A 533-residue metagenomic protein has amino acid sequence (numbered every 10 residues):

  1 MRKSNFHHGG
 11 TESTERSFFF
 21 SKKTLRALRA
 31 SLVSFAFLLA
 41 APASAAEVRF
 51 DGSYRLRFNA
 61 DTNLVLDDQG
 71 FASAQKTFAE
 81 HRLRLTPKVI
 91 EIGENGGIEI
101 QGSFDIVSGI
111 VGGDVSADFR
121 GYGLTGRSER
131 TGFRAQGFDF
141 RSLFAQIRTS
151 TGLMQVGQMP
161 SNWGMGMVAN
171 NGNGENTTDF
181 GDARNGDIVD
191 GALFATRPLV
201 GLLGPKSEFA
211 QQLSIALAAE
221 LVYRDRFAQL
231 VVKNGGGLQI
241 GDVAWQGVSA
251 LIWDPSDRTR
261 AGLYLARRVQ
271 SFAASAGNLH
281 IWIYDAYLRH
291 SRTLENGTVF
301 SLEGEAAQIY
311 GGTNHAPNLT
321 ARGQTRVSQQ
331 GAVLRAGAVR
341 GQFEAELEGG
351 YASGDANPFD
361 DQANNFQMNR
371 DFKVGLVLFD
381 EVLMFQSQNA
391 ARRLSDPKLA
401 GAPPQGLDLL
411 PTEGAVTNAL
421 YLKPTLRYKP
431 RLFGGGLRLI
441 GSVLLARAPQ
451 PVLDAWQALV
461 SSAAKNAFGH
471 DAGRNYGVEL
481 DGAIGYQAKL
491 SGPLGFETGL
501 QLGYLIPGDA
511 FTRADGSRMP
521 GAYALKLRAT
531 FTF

Functional and structural regions predicted by a protein language model:
M1, H8-F18, K22-A36: Short, low-complexity, charge-dense intrinsically disordered segments
N5-H8, A43: Long, low-complexity, intrinsically disordered N-terminal extensions of eukaryotic proteins, enriched
T11, G164-G166, N170-T178: N-terminus-biased targeting/localization segments
F35-S44: Hydrophobic h-region of N-terminal signal peptides that target proteins for export in Gram-negative bacteria
A43-S161, A192-T196, A286-R289, T293-F300 (+8 more regions): Beta-barrel outer-membrane channel/assembly domains of diderm bacteria
G109-G112, N162-G166, D225-R226, D355-N357: Short catalytic/ligand-binding loop motif for oxyanion handling, primarily in non-cytosolic enzymes, centered on
S150-T151, N173-Q362, L422-P424, K429 (+3 more regions): Signature for the C-terminal beta-barrel architecture of outer-membrane proteins
D360-V416: Flexible glycine-rich, low-complexity coil/linker segments exposed to the extracellular/periplasmic environment
